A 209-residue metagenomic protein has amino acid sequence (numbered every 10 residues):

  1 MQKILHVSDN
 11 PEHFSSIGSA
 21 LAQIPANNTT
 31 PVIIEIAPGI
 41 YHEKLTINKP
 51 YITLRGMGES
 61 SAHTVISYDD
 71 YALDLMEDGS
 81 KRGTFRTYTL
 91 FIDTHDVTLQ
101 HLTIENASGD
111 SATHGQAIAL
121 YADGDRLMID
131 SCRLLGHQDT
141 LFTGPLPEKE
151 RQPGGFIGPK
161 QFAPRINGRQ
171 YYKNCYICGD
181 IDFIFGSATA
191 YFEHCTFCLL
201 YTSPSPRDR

Functional and structural regions predicted by a protein language model:
Q2, H6-S15, I33, Y51-G115 (+1 more regions): Right-handed parallel beta-helix/beta-spiral solenoid domain characteristic of secreted/periplasmic
I17-A26, Y41-K49, R165, F185-A188: Short, T/G/N/S-enriched strand-turn elements that build extracellular solenoid repeat scaffolds
G18, A22, Y68-L90, A112-Y121 (+4 more regions): Extracellular beta-strand/beta-solenoid scaffold signature
I36, T53-G56, V97-L99, L127-D130 (+2 more regions): All-beta strand scaffolds that present successive hydrophobic residues in beta-strands
A37, R55-M57, D93, Q100 (+7 more regions): Feature marks extracellular polysaccharide-active and adherence modules
K44, A62, A107, G136-Q138 (+2 more regions): Surface-exposed loop/turn segments connecting beta-strands in extracellular beta-rich domains
T46, A112-H114, Y121-D123, L134 (+4 more regions): Low-complexity, polar/charged sequence tracts that form flexible coils or short amphipathic helices and often embed
Y201-D208: Conserved small/polar residues in nucleotide/adenosyl-binding loops
